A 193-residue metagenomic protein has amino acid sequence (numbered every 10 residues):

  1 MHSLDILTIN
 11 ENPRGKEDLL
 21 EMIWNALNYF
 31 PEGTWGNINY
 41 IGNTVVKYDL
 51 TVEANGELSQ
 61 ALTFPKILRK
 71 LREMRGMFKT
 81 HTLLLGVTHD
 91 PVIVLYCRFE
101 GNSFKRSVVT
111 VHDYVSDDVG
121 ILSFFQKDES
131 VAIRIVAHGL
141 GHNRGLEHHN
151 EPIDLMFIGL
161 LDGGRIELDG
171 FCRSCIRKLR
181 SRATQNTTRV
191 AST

Functional and structural regions predicted by a protein language model:
M1-H81, V92-L95, G101: Propeptide-to-catalytic entry region of secreted or membrane-anchored zinc metalloproteases
T8, V108-V131, E147-T193: Metalloprotease/metallohydrolase-associated module, dominated by Zn2+-dependent proteases
L19-E21, E53, R98-E100, R134-V136 (+2 more regions): Surface-exposed beta-strand edges and their flanking turn/coil or helix-capping segments
Y40, T44, N102-R106, L161-D162 (+1 more regions): Short, surface-exposed, charged/polar-biased interaction segments
P65-T80, L84, I176-V190: Short, surface-exposed, charge-dense and proline/glycine-enriched linear segments
M77-L146: Active-site-proximal segment of zinc-dependent metalloprotease catalytic domains
